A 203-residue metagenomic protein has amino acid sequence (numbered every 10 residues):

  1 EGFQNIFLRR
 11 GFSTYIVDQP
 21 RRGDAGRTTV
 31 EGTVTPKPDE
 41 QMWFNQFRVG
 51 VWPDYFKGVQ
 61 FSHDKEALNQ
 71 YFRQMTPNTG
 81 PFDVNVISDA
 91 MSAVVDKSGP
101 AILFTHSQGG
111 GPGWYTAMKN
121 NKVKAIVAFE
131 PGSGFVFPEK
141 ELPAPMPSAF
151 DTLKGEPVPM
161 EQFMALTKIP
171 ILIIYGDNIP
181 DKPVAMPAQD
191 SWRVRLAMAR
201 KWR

Functional and structural regions predicted by a protein language model:
Q4-R27: Conserved alpha/beta-hydrolase
A25-P81: Acidic/polar short surface loop at catalytic or gating sites that assists cofactor/ion binding and chemistry
G80-I102: Conserved acidic catalytic loop of the alpha/beta-hydrolase fold
L103-F104, I126: Conserved alpha/beta-hydrolase fold motif
F104-G113: Gly/Ala-rich beta-loop-alpha elbow adjacent to hydrolase catalytic centers
Y115-K119: Active-site signature of alpha/beta-hydrolase-fold catalytic machinery across serine- and Asp/Cys-nucleophile hydrolases
N121-P138: A conserved short beta-strand
S133-W202: The feature captures the conserved acid-bearing segment of alpha/beta-hydrolase catalytic domains
